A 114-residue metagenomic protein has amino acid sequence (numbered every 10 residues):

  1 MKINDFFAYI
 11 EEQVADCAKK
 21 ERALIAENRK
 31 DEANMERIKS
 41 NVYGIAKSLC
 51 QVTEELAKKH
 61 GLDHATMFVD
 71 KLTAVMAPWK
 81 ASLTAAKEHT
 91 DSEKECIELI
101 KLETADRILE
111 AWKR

Functional and structural regions predicted by a protein language model:
M1, L49-D70: Intrinsic disorder/low-complexity detector
K2-K20, K39, A65-K80: Short amphipathic alpha-helical heptad-repeat segments
C17-D31, E54, S82-T90: Secondary-structure edge/capping motif, primarily at the C-terminal ends of alpha-helices and the immediately following
K30-V42, S92-E103: Short, charged, amphipathic alpha-helical segments
K39-K58, A105-I108, W112-R114: Repeat-associated, polar segments at repeat-unit boundaries in modular proteins
V75-R114: Amphipathic alpha-helical binding modules
